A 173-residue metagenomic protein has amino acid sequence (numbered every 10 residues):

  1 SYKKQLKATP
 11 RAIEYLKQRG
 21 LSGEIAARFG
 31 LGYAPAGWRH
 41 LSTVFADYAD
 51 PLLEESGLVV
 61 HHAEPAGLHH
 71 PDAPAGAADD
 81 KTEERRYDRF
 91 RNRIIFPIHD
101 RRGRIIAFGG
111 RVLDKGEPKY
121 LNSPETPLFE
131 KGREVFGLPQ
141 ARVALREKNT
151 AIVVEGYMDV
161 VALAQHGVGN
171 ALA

Functional and structural regions predicted by a protein language model:
S1-R11: Conserved active-site segments centered on acidic
P10, A27, F90-N92: Short, basic and Ser/Thr-rich N-terminal targeting/leader segments
S22-G23: Helix N-cap / loop-to-helix initiation motif
A26-A27, L31-Y33: Terminal amphipathic helices with adjacent charged low-complexity linkers/tails
P35-A173: Phosphate-handling DNA/RNA-contact segment within nucleic-acid enzymes
